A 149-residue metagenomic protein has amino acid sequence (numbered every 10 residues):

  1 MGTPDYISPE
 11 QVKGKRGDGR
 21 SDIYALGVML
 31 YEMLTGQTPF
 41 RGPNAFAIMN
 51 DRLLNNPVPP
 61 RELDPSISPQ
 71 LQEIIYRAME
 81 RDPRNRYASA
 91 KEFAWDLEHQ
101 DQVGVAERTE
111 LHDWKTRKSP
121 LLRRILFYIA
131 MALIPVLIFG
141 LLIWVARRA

Functional and structural regions predicted by a protein language model:
T3-V105: C-terminal lobe helix-coil module of Hanks-type protein kinase domains
R108-A149: C-terminal or otherwise distal, non-catalytic regulatory regions appended to signaling enzyme catalytic cores
